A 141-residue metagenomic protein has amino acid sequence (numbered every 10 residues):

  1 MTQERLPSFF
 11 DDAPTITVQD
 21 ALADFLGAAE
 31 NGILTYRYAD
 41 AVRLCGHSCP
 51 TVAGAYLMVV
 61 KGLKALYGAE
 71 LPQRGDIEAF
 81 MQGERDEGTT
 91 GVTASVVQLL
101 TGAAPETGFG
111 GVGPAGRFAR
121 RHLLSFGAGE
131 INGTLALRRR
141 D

Functional and structural regions predicted by a protein language model:
M1-S48, L57-D141: Non-transmembrane, aqueous-exposed alpha-helical and coiled segments at domain scale
G54: RNA-interacting cores
